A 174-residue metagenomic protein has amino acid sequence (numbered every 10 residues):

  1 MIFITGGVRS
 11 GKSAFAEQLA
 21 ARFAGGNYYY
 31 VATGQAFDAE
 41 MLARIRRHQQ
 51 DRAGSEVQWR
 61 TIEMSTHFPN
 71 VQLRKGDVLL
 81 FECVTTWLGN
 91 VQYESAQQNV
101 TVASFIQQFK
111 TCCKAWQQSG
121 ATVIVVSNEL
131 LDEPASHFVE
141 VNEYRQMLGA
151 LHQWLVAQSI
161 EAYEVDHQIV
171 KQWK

Functional and structural regions predicted by a protein language model:
M1-F3, N27, V78, T122-I124: Residue-level preference for the first positions of well-ordered beta-strands
I2-L73: Conserved P-loop
A16, H48, L80, N128 (+1 more regions): Residue-level signal for inorganic ion chemistry
Y28, L79, E161-E164: Short, well-ordered beta-strand core segments
G34, S65, V84-T85, E129-L130 (+1 more regions): Short, flexible active-site-adjacent loop segments at beta-strand->alpha-helix junctions, enriched in small/polar
F37, W87, E133: Feature marks short, surface-exposed loop/turn motifs that line or immediately flank catalytic pockets and channel
S55-S104: Helix-adjacent hinge/juxtasegments
V91-K174: Replace "adjacent to P-loop NTPase cores in ATP/GTP-dependent enzymes" with "adjacent to NTP-binding cores
